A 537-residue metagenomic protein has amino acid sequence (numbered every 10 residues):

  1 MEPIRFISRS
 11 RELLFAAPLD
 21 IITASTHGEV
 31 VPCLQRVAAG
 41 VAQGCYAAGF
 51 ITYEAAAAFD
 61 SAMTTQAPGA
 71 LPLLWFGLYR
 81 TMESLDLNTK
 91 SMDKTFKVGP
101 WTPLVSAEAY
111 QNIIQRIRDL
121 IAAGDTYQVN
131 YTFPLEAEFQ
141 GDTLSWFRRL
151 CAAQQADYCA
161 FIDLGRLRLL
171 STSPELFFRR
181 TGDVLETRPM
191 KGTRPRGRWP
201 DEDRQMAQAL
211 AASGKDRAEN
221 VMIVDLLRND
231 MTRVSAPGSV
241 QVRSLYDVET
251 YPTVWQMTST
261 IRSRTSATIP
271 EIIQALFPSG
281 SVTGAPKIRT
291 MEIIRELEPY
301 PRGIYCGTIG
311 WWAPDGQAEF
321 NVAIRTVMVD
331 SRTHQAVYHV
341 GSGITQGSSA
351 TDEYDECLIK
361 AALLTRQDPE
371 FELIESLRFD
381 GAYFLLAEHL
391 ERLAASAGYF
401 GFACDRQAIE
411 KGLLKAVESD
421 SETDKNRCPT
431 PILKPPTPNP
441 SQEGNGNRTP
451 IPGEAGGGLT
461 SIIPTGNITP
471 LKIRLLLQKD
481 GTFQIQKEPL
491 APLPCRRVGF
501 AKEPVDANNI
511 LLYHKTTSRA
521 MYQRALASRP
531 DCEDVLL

Functional and structural regions predicted by a protein language model:
M1-L373, R529: Extended alpha-helical targeting/anchoring segments, especially N-terminal organellar/secretory targeting helices
H27, Q43, Q140, D225 (+6 more regions): Feature targets compositionally biased, intrinsically disordered low-complexity regions with long contiguous runs
Y46, N112, A122, M190 (+11 more regions): A general, composition-driven signal for non-globular sequence regions
T89, D93, K411, K415-T469: Intrinsic disorder/low-complexity segments
N220, T253, M257, E356 (+3 more regions): Helix-start/capping segments and mature chain N-termini
R332, K425, K479: Short, ordered coil/turn segments that flank beta-strands lining enzyme active or ligand-binding pockets
